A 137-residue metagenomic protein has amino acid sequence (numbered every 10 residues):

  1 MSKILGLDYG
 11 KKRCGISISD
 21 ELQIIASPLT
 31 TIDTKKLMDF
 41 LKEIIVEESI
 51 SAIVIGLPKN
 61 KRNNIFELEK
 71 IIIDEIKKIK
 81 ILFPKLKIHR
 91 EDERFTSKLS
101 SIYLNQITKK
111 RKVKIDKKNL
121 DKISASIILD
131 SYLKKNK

Functional and structural regions predicted by a protein language model:
S2-L7, K11-K12, S17-K137: Phosphate- and other anionic-substrate recognition elements at nucleic-acid/protein interfaces
